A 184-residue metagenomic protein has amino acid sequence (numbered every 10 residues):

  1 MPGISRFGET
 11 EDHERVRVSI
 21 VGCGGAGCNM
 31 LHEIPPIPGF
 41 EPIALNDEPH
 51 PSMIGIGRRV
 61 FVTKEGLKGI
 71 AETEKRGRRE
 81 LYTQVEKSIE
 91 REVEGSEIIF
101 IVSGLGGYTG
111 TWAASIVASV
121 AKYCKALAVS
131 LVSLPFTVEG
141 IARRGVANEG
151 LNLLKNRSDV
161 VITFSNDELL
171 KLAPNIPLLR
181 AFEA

Functional and structural regions predicted by a protein language model:
M1-A184: Tubulin/FtsZ superfamily GTPase core signature
